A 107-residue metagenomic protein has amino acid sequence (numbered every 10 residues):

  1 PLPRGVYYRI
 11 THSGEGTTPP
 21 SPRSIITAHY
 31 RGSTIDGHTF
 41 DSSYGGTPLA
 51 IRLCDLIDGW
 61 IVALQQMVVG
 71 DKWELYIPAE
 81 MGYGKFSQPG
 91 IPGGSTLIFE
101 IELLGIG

Functional and structural regions predicted by a protein language model:
P1-G107: Cross-family detector of peptidyl-prolyl cis-trans isomerase
